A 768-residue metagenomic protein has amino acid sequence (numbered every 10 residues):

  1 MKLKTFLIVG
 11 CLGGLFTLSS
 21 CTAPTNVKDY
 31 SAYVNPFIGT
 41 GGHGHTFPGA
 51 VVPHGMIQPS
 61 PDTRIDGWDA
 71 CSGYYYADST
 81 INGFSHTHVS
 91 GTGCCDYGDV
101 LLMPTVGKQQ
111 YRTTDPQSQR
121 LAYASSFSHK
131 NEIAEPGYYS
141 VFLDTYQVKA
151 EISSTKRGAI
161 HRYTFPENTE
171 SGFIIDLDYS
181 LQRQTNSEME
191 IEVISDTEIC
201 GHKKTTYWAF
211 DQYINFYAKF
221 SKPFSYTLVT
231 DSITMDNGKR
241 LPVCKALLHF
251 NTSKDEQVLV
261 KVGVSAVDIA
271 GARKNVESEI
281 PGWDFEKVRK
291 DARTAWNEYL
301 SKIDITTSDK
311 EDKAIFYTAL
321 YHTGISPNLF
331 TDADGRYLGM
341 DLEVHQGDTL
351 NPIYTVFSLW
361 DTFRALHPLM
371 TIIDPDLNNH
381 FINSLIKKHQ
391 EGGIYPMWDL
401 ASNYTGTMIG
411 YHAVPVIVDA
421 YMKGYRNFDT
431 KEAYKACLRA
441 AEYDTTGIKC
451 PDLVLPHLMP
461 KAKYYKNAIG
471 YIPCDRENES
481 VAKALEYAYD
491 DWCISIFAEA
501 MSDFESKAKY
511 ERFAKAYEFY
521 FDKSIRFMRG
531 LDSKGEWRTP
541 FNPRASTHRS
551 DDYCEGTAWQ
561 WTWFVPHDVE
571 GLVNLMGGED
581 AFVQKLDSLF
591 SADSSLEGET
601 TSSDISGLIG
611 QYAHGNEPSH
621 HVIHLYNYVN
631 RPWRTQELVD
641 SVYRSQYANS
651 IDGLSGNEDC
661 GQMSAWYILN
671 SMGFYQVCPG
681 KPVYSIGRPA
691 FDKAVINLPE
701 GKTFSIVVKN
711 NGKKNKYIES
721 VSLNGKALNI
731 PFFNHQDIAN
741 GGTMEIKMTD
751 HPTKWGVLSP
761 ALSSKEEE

Functional and structural regions predicted by a protein language model:
M1-K2: N-terminal secretory signal peptides that target proteins for export/translocation
T5-G14: Sec-dependent N-terminal signal peptides
L18-S20: C-terminal motif of bacterial Sec signal peptides marking the signal peptidase cleavage site
A23-H367, T371-P415, Y421-L485, C493-F519 (+7 more regions): Accessory carbohydrate-recognition regions in carbohydrate-active enzymes
D490: ATP-dependent phospho-/nucleotidyl transfer catalytic cores
Y717: Extracellular attachment/recognition segments
